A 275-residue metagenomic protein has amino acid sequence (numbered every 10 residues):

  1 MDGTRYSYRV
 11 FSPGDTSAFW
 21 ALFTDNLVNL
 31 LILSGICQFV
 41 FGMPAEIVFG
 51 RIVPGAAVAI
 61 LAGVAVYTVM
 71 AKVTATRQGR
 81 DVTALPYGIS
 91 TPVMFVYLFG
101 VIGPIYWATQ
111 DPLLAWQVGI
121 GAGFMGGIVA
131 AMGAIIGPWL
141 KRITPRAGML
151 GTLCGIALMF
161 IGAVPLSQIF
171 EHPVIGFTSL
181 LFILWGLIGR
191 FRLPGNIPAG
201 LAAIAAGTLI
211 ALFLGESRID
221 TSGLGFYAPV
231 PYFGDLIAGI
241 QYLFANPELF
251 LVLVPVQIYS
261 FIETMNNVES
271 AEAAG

Functional and structural regions predicted by a protein language model:
M1-R51, G200-G275: Helix-loop-helix hairpins and the membrane-proximal interhelical loops of multi-pass alpha-helical transport proteins
T4-S179: Early transmembrane hairpin of solute transport permeases
A65-A71, A157-L166, W185-L193, I210-I219: Juxtamembrane membrane-interface segments at transmembrane alpha-helix termini
K72-T76, P138, R142, R146 (+4 more regions): Transmembrane helix-loop junctions in multipass membrane proteins, especially transporters and channels
I120, E171-R192, I240, A245-I258: Entry/N-cap segments of selected transmembrane alpha helices and their immediately preceding amphipathic helices
L140-I156, H172-L184, G189-F213: Membrane-interface loop-to-helix entry segments
